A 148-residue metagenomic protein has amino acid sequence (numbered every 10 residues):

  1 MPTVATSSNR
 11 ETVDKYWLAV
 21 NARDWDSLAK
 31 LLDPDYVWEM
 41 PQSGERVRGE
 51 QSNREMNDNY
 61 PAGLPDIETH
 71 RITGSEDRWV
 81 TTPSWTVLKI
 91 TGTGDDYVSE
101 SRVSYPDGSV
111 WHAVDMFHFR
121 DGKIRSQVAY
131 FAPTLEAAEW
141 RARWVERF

Functional and structural regions predicted by a protein language model:
M1-F148: C-terminal and inter-domain tail/linker signature
